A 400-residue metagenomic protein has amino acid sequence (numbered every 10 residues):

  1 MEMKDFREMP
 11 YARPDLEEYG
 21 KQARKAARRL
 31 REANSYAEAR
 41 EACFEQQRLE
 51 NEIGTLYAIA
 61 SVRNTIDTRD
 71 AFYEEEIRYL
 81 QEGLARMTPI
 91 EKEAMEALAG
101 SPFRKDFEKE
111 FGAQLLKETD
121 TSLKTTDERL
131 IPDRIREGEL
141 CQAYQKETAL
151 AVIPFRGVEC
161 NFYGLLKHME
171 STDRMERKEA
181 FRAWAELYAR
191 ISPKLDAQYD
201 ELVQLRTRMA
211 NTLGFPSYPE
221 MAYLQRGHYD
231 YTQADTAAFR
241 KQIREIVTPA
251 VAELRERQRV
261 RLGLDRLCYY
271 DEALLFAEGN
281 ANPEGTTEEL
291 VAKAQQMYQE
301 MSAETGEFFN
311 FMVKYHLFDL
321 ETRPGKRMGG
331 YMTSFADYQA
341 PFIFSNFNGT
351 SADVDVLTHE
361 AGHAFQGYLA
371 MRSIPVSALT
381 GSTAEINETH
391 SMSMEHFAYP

Functional and structural regions predicted by a protein language model:
M1-E284, K293: A well-structured
L115-K117, E220-Q225, R266-Y270, G329-P341 (+1 more regions): Active-site-adjacent bridging/hinge elements
C160-R177, P283-T358, G362-G367: Active-site-adjacent "gating/activation" loops or surface patches in catalytic cores
L195-T207, M312-H316, F342, R372: Short, hydrophobic/aliphatic alpha-helical segments
Q233-A234, R257, R261, M301-E304 (+2 more regions): Inter-helical turn/loop segments and adjacent helix faces that build the functional surface of alpha-helical bundle
E245-I246, A370-M371, G381-P400: Post-HExxH zinc-binding segment in Zn-dependent metallohydrolases
Q258-F276, F311-E321, G381-I386: A glycine-rich phosphate-binding loop feature that marks nucleotide/adenosyl-phosphate handling sites
F342-N346, I374-A384: Short beta-alpha connecting loops at secondary-structure transitions that line or flank enzyme active sites
